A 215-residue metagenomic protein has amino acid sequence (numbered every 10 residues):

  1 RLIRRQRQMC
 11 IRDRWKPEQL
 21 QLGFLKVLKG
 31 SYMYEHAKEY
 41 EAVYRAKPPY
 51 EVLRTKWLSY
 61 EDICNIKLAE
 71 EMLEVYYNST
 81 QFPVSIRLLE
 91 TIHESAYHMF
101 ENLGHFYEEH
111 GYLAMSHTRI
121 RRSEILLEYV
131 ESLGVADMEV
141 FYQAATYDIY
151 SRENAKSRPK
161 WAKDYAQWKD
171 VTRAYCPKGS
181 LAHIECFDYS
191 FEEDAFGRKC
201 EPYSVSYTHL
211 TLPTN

Functional and structural regions predicted by a protein language model:
R1-R7, I11, H209-N215: Single conserved hydrophobic/aromatic residue that forms the stacking wall/gate of nucleotide- or nucleobase-binding
R5-Q8, R12-H98: A structural motif corresponding to the C-terminal lobe/cap of the Radical SAM core domain
P48, V205, N215: Extended interaction regions within the primary functional domain
E71-L210: Radical SAM enzyme core and accessory elements
